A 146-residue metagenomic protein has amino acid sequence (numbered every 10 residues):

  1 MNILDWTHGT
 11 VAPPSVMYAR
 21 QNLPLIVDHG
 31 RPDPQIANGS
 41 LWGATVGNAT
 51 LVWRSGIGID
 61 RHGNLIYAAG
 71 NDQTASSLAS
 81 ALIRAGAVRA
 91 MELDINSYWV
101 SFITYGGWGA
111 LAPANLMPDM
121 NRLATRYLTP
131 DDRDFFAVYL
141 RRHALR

Functional and structural regions predicted by a protein language model:
M1-R146: Gly/Ser/Thr/Pro-rich low-complexity, intrinsically disordered segments
